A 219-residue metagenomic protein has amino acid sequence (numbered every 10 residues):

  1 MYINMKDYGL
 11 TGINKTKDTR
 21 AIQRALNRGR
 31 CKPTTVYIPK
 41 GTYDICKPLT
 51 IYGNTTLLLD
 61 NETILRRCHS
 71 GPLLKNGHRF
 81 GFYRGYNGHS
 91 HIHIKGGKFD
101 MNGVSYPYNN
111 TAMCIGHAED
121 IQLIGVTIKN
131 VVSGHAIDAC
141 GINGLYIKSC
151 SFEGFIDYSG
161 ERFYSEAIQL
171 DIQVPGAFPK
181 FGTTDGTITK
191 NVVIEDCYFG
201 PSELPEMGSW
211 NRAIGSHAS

Functional and structural regions predicted by a protein language model:
M1-R24: Right-handed parallel beta-helix/beta-solenoid
G9, T19, C31-L73, G77-R79 (+2 more regions): N-terminal extracellular ligand-recognition/capping segment immediately after the signal peptide
T16, S159-G160: Short glycine-/Asp-/Thr-/Trp-enriched loop segments that recur within the blades of beta-propeller repeat domains
I22, C46, C68-G85, S105-C114 (+3 more regions): Extracellular beta-strand/beta-solenoid scaffold signature
Q23, N27-R30, K148, E195: Amphipathic, non-transmembrane alpha-helical secondary structure
L26-K32, T50-Y52, Y86-G88, G116: Flexible, charged surface loops at secondary-structure boundaries
Y37, D44, T50, L58 (+11 more regions): Extracellular beta-strand solenoid repeats
D60-T63, S90-M101, E119-N130, N143-I156 (+3 more regions): Right-handed parallel beta-helix
